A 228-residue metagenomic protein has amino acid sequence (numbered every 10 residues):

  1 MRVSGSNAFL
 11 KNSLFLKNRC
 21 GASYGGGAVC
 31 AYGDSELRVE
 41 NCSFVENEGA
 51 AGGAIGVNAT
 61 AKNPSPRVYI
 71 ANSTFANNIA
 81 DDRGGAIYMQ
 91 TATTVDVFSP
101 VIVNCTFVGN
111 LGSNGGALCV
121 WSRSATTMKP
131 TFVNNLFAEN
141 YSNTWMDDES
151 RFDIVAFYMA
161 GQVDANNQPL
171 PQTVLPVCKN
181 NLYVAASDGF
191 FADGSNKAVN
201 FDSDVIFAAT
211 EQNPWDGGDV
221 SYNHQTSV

Functional and structural regions predicted by a protein language model:
M1-A51, N63: Right-handed parallel beta-helix
A31, E36-E48, G56-V228: Predominantly extracellular beta-rich ligand-binding scaffolds that present long acidic/polar faces for carbohydrate
